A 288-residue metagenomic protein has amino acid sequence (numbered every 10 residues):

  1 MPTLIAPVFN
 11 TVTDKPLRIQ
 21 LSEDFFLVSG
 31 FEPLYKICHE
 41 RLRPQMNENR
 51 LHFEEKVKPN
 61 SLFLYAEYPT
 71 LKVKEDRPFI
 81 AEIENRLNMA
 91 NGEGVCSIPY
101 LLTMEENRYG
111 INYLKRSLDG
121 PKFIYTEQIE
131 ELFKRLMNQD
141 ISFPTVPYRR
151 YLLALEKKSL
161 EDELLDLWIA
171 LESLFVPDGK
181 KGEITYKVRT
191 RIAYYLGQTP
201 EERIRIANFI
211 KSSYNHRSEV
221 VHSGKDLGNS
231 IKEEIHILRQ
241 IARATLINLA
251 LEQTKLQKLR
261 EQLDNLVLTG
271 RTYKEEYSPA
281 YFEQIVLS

Functional and structural regions predicted by a protein language model:
M1-D162, I169, K232-H236, A244-S288: Charged, non-catalytic interaction/linker regions at domain boundaries that couple catalytic cores to substrate
D140-I141, K180-T190, I206-S218: A glycine-rich, aromatic-flanked flexible loop/lid motif
R149-L155, Q198-P200, S223-L227: Glycine- and acidic
L153, F209-S212, H216, I237 (+1 more regions): Charged, amphipathic alpha-helical oligomerization/scaffolding segments
L167-I204: Flexible secondary-structure boundary motifs
G179, S218-K225, I247-T254: Charged/polar positions within long, soluble alpha-helices
R189-Y195, E234-I241: Short secondary-structure subsegments characteristic of cysteine-rich extracellular domains
R203-E233: Histidine-centered, metal-coordinating catalytic motifs and their short helical/loop contexts
